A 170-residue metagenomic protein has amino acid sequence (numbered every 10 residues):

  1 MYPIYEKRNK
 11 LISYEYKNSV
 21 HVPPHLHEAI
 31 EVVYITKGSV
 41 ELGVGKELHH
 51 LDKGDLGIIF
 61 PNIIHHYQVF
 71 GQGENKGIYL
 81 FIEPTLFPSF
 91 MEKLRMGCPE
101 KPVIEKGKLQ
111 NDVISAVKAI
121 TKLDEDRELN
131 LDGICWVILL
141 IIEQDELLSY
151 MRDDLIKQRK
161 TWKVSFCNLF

Functional and structural regions predicted by a protein language model:
M1-D52, L56: Generic protein-terminus/edge-of-domain signal
A29, K53, E74-K76, E128: A structure-centric signal for secondary-structure junctions around beta-strands
G45-E47, V69-F70, L147-L148: Surface loops and adjacent helix of pleckstrin homology
N62-L86: Ligand-binding loop in jelly-roll beta-barrel domains
I82-G97: Conserved segment of winged-helix/HTH DNA-binding domains
K93-S115: Aromatic/histidine-rich interaction motifs
K101-K108, L123-L131, L140-F170: Short, Lys/Arg-enriched, Trp-marked, Pro/Gly-tolerant hinge/linker segments that flank
V113-A116, I120, I138: Amphipathic alpha-helices that form helix-helix packing interfaces
